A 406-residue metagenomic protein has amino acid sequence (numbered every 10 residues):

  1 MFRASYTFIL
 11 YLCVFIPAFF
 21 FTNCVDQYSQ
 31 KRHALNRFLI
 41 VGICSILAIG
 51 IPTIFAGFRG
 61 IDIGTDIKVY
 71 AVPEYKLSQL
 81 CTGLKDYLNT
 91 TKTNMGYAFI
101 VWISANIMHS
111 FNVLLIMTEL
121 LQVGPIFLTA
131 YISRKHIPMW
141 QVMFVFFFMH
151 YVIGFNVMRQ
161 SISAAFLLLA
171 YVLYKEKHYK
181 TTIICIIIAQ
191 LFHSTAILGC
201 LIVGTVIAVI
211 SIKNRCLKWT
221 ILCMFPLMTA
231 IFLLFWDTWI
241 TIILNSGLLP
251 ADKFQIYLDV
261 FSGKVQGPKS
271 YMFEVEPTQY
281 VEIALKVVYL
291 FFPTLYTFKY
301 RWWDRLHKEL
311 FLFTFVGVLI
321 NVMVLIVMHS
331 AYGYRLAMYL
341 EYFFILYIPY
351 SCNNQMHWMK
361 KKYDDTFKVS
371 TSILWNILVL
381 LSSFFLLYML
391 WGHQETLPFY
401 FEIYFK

Functional and structural regions predicted by a protein language model:
L35-V41, I212-F225, K362-I377: Membrane-interfacial entry segments at the cytosolic side of transmembrane helices
K68-A71, S78, G204-Y334, E395-F405: Alpha-helical transmembrane segments and terminal signal-anchor/GPI-anchor hydrophobic tails, characterized by long
K68-K76, K85-H109: Short hydrophobic/aromatic helix or loop-helix immediately within or flanking a transmembrane segment in polytopic
F127-F147: Transmembrane-helix signature of polytopic, membrane-embedded enzymes that assemble or transfer cell-envelope glycans
H150, L173, T181-T205: Membrane-interface alpha helices of multi-pass inner-membrane proteins
F155-S161: Short acidic/glycine- and proline-prone juxtamembrane loop motifs at membrane-interface regions of multi-pass membrane
S161, L167-T181: Membrane-interface transmembrane helices that cradle and orient dolichyl/undecaprenyl
S370-K406: Transmembrane helical bundles and short interhelical boundary loops of multi-pass, membrane-embedded
